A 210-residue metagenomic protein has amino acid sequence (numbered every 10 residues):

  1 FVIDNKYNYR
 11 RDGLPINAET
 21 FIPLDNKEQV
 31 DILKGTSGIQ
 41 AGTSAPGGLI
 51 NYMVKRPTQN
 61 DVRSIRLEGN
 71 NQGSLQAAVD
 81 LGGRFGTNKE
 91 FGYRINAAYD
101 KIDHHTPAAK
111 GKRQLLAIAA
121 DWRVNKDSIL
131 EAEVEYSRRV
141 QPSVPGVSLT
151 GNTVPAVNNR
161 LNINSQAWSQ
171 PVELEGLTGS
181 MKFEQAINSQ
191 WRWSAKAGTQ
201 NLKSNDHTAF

Functional and structural regions predicted by a protein language model:
F1-T36: Periplasmic plug
G13-P15, R56, N71, Y136: A mature extracytoplasmic/lumenal domain signature
D25-E28, I39-I118, V124-L130, L177: Outer-membrane beta-barrel translocator/receptor signature
T36-I39, W168: Short, P/G- and charge-enriched loop/turn segments at secondary-structure junctions
D100-H104, A117-A186, Q190-R192, K196-F210: Acidic/polar loop-and-plug regions of large Gram-negative outer-membrane beta-barrel proteins
